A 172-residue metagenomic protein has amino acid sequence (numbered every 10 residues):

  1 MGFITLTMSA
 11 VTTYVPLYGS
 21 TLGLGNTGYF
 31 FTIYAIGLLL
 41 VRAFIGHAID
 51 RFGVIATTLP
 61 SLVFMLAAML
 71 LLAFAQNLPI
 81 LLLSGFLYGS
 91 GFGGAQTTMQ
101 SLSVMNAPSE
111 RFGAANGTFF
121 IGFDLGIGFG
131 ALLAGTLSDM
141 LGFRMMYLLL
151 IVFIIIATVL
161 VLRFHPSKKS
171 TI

Functional and structural regions predicted by a protein language model:
M1-T32, L38: Extracytoplasmic gate region of multi-pass secondary transporters
A35-A43, I127-G128: Residue-level signature of mid-helix packing/kink "hotspots" within the transmembrane helices of 12-pass Major
V41-V54, S138-D139: Helix-to-loop junctions at the C-terminal end of transmembrane segments in multipass secondary transporters
A56-L71, L148-I151: Structural signature of the two symmetry-related core transmembrane helices
A73-S84: Helix-loop junctions at membrane interfaces in 12-TM secondary transporters
G94-A107: Intracellular juxtamembrane helix-capping segments at the cytosolic ends of symmetry-related transmembrane helices
S109-F119: Loop-to-transmembrane helix entry/capping segments in MFS-fold secondary transporters and related SLC/MFSD carriers
T136-I154: A membrane-interface helix-boundary motif in multi-pass transporters
